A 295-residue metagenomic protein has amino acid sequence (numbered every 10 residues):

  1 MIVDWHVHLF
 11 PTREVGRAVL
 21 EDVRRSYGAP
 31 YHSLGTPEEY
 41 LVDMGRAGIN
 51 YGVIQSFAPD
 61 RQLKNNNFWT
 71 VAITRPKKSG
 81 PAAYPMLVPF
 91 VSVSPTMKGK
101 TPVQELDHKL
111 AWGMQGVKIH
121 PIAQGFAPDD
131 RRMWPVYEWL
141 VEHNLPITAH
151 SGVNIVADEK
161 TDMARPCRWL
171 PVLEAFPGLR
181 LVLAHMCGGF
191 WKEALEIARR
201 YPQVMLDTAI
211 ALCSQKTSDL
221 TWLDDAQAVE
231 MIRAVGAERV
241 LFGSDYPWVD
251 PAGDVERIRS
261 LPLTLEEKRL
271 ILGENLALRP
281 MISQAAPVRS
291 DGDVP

Functional and structural regions predicted by a protein language model:
M1-H8, T12-Y51, E230, A234-L241 (+1 more regions): Mid-to-C-terminal alpha-helical segments outside catalytic/metal-binding sites
H6, M44, T70, K109 (+8 more regions): Conserved, mostly hydrophobic/aromatic
F10-R13, P59-Q62, T96-K98, Q124 (+4 more regions): Active-site environment of divalent metal-dependent phosphoester hydrolases
R13-V19, N65-N67, P102-V103, E159-T161 (+4 more regions): Short aromatic-enriched loop/helix-cap "lid" or pocket-rim segments at secondary-structure transitions that line
R24-R61, M86-S94, Q115-G116, L181: Divalent metal-dependent hydrolysis catalytic cores, especially in the metallo-beta-lactamase
E39-D43, N66-T74, E105-K109, R132-V136 (+4 more regions): A general structural detector for well-ordered alpha-helical segments in enzyme core domains, enriched
N50-Y51, D60-A164: Active-site gating/metal-coordination segments in enzymes
Q115-G116, D129-L241, V294: Catalytic pocket-lining loop regions of alpha/beta-barrel enzymes, especially the amidohydrolase/enolase/GH5 lineages
